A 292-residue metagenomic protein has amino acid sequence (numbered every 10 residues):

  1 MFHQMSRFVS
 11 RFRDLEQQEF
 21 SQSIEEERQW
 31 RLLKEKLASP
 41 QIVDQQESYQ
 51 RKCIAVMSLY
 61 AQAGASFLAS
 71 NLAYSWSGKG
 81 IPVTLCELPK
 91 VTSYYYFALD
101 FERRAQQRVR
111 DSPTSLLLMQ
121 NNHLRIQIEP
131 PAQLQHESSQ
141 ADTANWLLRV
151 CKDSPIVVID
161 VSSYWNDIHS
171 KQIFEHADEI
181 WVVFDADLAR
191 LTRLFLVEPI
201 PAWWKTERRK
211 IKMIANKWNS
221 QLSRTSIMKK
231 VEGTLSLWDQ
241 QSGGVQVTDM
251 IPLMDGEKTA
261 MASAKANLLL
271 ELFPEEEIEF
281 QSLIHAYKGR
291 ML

Functional and structural regions predicted by a protein language model:
M1, A260-L292: NTP-binding/hydrolysis catalytic cores, primarily Walker-type P-loop NTPases
M1-A55: Extreme N-terminal, non-catalytic leader segments that precede Walker-type/kinase nucleotide-binding cores
Q41-V83: Walker A (P-loop) phosphate-binding motif
A55-M57, C86, Q127-E129, V157-D160 (+2 more regions): Conserved beta-strand segments of the P-loop GTPase G domain that flank and frequently precede/overlap
M57-Y60, P82-D153, G256-A266: P-loop/Walker-type NTP enzyme "switch/lid" segment
K152-D153, I168-L188: Inter-motif core of Ras-like GTPase G domains
L194-R208: Conserved C-terminal guanine-recognition region of P-loop GTPase G domains, centered on the G4
K217-E271: Beta-strand-loop-alpha "switch" segments that mediate conformational coupling across diverse proteins
